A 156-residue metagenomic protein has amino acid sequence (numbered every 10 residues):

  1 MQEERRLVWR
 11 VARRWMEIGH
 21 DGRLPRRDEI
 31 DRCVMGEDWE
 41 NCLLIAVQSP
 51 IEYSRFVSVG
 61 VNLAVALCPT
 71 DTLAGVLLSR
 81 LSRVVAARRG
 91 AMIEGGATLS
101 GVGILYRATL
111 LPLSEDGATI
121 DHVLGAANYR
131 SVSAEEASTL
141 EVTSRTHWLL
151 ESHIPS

Functional and structural regions predicted by a protein language model:
Q2, R6-L7, V11-R14, D28-T146: Sensory/regulatory domains in signal-transduction proteins
I18-H20: Non-globular, low-complexity intrinsically disordered regions
R145-S156: Signal-transducing coiled-coil/dimerization helices and immediately adjacent hinge/linker segments that couple sensory
